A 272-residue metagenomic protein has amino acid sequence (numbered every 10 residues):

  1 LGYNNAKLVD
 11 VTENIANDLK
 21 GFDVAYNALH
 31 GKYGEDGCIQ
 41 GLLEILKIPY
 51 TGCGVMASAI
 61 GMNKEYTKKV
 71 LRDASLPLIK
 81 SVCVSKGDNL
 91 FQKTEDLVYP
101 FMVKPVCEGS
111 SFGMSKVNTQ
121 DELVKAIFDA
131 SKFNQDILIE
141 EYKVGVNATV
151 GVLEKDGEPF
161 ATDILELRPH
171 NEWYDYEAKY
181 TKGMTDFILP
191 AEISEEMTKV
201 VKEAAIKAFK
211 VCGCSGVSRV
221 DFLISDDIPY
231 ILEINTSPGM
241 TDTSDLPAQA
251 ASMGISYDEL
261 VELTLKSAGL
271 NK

Functional and structural regions predicted by a protein language model:
L1-M56, I60-M62, Y66, D73 (+3 more regions): ATP-binding N-terminal substructure of ATP-dependent carboxylate-amine bond-forming enzymes
A6, I60-V146: Active-site nucleotide/adenylate-binding loops and adjacent lid/helix of ATP-dependent enzymes
L19-D23, L97-V98, S225-Y230: A short, glycine/Asx- and small/polar-enriched loop/turn that sits immediately N-terminal to a beta-strand
K32, P105-V106, E141-Y142, F209-G213: Short Gly/Pro-enriched turn/cap motifs at secondary-structure boundaries
G41-E44, Y174-T181, T236: Short, flexible, mixed-charge acidic loops at enzyme active sites
R72-S75, S194-K272: ATP-dependent carboxylate activation and anion-phosphoryl transfer catalytic cores that bind Mg-ATP to form
N118-E203, I224, Y230: Phosphate-binding site of ATP-dependent enzymes
